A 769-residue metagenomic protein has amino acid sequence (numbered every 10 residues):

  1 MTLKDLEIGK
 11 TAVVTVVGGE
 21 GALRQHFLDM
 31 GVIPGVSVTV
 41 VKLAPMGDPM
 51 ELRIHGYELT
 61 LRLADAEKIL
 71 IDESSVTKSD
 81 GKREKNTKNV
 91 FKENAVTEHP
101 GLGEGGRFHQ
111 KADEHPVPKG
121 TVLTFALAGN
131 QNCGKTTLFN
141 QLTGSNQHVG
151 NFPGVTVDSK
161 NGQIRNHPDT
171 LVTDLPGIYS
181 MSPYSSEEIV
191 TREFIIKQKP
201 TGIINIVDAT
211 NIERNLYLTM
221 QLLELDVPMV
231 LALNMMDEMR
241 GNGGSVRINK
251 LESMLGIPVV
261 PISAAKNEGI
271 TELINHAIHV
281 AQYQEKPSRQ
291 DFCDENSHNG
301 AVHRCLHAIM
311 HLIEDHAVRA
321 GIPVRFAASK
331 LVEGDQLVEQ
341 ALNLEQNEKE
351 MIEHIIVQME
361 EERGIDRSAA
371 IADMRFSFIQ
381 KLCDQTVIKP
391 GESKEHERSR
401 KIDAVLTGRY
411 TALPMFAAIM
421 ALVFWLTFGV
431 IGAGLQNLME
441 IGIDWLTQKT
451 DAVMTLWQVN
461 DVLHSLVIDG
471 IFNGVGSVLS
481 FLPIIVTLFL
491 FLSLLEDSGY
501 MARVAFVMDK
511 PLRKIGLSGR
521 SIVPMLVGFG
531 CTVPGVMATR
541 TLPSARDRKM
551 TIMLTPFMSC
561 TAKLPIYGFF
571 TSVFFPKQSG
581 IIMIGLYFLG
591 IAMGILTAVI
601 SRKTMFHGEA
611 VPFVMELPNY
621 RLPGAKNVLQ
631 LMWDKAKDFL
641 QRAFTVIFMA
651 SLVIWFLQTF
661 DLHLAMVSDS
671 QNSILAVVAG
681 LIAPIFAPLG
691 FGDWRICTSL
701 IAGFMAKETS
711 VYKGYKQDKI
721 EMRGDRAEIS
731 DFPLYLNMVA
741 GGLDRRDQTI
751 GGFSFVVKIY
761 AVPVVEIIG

Functional and structural regions predicted by a protein language model:
T97-S180: Conserved G1/Walker A P-loop phosphate-binding module
H167, R192-V259, I566: Conserved C-terminal guanine-recognition region of P-loop GTPase G domains, centered on the G4
M239-F292: Canonical P-loop GTPase G-domain recognition
Y283, Q290-W457, H663-L675: Extended helical scaffolds that flank P-loop GTPase cores
I419-S480, I484, L488, K637-E721 (+1 more regions): Transmembrane helical segments that form the transport core of multi-pass membrane transport proteins
I441, W445-K449, A502-T532, H607-L631 (+2 more regions): Juxtamembrane inter-helical linkers in multi-pass membrane proteins
G516-L564, I701-E708, L743-T749, F753-I759 (+1 more regions): Alpha-helical membrane segments and immediately flanking helix-loop junctions that form or couple to the substrate/ion
F557, T561-I584: Transmembrane helix-loop junctions at the membrane interface of multipass transporters and ion channels
